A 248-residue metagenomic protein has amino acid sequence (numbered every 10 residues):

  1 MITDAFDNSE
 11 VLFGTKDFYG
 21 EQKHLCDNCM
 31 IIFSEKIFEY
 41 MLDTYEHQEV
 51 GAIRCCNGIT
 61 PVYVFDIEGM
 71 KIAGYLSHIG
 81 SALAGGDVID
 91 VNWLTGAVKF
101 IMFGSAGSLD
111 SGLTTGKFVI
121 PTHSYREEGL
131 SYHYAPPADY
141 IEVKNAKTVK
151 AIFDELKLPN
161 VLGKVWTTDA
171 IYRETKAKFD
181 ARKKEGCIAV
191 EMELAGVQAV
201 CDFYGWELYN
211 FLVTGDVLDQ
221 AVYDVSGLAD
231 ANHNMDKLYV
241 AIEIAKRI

Functional and structural regions predicted by a protein language model:
M1-V143, K147-T148, F203: Metabolite-binding pocket within alpha/beta catalytic cores that recognizes anionic/polar moieties
V50-R54, L158-G163, I248: Flexible, glycine/charged-enriched surface loops at secondary-structure junctions
D139-K184: Active-site rim beta-loop-alpha module in soluble metabolic enzymes
T148-L156, V200, V240-I248: Generic non-transmembrane alpha-helical segments
C187-A189: Short pre-catalytic strand/loop immediately N-terminal to key active-site residues, enriched for Gly-Thr
A195-D230: Zn-dependent metallopeptidase/amidohydrolase metal-coordination segment
L218-I248: His/Asp/Glu-rich mid-to-C-terminal helical/loop segments that flank catalytic regions of hydrolases
